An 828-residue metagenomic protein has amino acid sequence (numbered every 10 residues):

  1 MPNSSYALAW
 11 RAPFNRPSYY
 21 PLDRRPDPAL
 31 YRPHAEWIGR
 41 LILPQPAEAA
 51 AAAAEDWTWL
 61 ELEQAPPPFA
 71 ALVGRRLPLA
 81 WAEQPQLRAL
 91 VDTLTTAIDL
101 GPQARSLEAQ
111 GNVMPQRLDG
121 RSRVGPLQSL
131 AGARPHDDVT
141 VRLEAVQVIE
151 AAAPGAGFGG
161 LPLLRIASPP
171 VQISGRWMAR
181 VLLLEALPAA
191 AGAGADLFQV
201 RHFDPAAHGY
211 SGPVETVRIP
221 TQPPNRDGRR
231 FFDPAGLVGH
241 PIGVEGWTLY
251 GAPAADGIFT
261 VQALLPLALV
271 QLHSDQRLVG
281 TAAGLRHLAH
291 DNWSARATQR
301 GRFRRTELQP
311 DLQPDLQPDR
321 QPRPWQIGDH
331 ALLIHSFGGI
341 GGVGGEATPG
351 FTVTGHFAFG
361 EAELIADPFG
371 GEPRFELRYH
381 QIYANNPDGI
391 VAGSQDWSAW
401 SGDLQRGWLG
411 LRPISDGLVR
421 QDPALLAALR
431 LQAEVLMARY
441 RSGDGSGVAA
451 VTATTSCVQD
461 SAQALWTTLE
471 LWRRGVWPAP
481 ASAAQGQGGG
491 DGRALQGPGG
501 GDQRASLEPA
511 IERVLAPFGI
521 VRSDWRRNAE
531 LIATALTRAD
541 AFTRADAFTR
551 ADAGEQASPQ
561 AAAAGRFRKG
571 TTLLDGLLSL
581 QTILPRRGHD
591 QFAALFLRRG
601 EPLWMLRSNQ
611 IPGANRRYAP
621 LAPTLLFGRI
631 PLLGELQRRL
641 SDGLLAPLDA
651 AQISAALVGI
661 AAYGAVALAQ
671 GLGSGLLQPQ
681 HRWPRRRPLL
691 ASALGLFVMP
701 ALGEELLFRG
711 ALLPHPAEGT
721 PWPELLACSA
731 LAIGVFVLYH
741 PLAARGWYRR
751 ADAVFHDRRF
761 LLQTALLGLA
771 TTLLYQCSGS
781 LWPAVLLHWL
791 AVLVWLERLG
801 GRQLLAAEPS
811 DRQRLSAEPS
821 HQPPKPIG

Functional and structural regions predicted by a protein language model:
P2-P310, V435-G634: Activation targets extended, charge/polar-rich intrinsically disordered C-terminal tails
R300-G345: Extended, Lys/Arg-enriched charged tracts that mediate electrostatic binding to polyanionic substrates
Q309, Q313-Q317, Q321, Q485-Q487 (+5 more regions): Intrinsically disordered, low-complexity repeat/linker tracts enriched for polar/charged residues
G344-T348, S415-P423, S442-A453: Second-shell loop/turn segments in exported
G345-F369: Catalytic nucleophile-His microenvironment captured as a short glycine-rich beta-strand/loop that brackets
V419-R441, L738, L742: A structural motif
F627-S654, A665-R685, A743-G746, R750: Membrane-helix interface linkers and caps
Q670-E808, G828: Transmembrane helix-loop-helix hairpins at the membrane interface of multi-pass integral membrane proteins
